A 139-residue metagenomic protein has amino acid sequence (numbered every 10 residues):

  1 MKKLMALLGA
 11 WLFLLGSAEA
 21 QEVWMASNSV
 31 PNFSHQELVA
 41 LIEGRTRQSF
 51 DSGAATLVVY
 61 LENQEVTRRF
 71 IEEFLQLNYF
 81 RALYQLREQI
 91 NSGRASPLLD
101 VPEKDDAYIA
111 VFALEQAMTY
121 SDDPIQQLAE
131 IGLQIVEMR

Functional and structural regions predicted by a protein language model:
K2-A10, L14: Sec-dependent signal peptide recognition, specifically the positively charged N-region followed immediately by
L14-A20: Sec/Tat signal peptide C-region and signal peptidase I cleavage site
A20-R139: Flexible loop/hinge segments at secondary-structure junctions
